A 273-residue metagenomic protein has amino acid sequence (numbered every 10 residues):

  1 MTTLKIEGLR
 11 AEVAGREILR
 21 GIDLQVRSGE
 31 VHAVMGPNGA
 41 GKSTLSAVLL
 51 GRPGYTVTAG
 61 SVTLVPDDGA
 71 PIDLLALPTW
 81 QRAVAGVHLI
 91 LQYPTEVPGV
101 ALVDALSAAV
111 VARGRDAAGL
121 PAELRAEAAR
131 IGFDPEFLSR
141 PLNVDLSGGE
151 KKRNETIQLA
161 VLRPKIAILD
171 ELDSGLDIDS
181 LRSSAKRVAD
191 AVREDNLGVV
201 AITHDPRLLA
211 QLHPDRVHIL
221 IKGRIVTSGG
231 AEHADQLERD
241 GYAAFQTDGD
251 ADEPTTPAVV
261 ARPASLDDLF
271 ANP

Functional and structural regions predicted by a protein language model:
L4-I6, L19-G21: Conserved structural motif at the start of ABC-family nucleotide-binding domains
H32-V34, S46: Short hydrophobic beta-strand immediately N-terminal to the Walker A/P-loop
M35-A40: The feature captures the beta-strand-to-loop junction immediately N-terminal to the Walker
S61-R82, N143: ABC ATPase NBD Q-loop/coupling interface
L89, Y93, G99-R113, E123: Q-loop/switch helix immediately C-terminal to the Walker
L159-A160: ABC ATPase C-loop
E171-G175, D179: Walker B catalytic motif
L220, R224-T247: Conserved beta-strand-loop-alpha-helix hinge in the C-terminal portion of ABC ATPase nucleotide-binding domains
